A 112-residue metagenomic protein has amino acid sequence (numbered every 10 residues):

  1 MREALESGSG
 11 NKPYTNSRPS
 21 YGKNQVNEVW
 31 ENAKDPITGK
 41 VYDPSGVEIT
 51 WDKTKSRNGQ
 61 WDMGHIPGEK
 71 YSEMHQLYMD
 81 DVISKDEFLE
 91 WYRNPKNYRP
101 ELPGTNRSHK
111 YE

Functional and structural regions predicted by a protein language model:
M1-E112: Catalytic toxin/effector domains delivered as secreted proteins or via bacterial secretion systems
